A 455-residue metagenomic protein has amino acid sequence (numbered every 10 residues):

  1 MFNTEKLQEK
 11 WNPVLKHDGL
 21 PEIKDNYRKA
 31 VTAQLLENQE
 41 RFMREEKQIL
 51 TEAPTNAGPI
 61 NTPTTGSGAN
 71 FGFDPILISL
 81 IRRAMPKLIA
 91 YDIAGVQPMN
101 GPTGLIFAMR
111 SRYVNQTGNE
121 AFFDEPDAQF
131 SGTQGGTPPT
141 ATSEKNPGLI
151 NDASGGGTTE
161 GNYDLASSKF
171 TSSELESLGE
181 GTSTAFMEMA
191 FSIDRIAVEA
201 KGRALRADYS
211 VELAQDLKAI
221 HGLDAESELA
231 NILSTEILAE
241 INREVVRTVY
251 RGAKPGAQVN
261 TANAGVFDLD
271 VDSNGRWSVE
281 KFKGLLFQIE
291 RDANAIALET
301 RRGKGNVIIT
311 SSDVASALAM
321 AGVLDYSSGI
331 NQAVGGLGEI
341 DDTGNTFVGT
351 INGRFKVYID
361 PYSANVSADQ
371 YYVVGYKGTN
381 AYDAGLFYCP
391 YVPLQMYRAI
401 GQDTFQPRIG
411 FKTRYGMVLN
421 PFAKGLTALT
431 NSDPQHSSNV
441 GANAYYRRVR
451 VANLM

Functional and structural regions predicted by a protein language model:
M1-G19, G252-A253, V266, L324-Y326 (+2 more regions): Short, intrinsically disordered N-terminal pre-domain segments
M1-Q134: Extended assembly-interface regions of large multimeric machines
I60-T62, T159, S172, G256-N274 (+1 more regions): Surface-exposed intrinsically disordered loops and tails
P75, R82-A84, A90-D92, D164-K169 (+8 more regions): Sequence/fold signature of self-assembling virion shell proteins
P86, V96, L105-A200: Assembly/oligomerization interface modules of large self-assembling protein complexes
Q97-G101, I196-E199, L298-T300, G401: Replace "in large, NTP-powered and nucleic-acid-processing enzymes" with "in large, NTP-powered factors and other
N115-Q134, R251-P255, F422-Q435: Short linear, low-complexity motifs centered on an aromatic residue
A225-E226, I241-N263, L269: Short, glycine/acidic-rich hinge or "gate" loops at secondary-structure transitions that mediate conformational
